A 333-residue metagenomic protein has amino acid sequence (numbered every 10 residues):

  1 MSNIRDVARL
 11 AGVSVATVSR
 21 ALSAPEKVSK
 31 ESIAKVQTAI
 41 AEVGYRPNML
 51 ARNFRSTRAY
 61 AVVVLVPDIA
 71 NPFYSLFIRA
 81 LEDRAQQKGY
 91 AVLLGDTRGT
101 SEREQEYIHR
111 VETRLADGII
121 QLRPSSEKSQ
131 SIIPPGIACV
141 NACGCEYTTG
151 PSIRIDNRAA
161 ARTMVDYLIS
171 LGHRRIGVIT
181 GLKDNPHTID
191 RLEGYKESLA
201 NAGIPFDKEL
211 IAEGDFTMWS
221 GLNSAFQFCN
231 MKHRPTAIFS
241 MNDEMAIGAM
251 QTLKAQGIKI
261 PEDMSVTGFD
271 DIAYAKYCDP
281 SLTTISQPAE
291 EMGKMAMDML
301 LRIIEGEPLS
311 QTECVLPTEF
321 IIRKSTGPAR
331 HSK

Functional and structural regions predicted by a protein language model:
M1, L10, E42, A80-K88 (+3 more regions): Bacterial carbohydrate/catabolite-sensing allosteric modules
M1-N3, A41-R79, K88, R98 (+1 more regions): N-terminal helix-turn-helix/winged-helix DNA-binding helices and compositionally similar short basic alpha-helical
M1-R58: N-terminal helix-turn-helix DNA-binding module of bacterial transcription factors
V15-R20, F54-A70, Y167, R175-L182: Short beta-strand segments enriched in small/hydrophobic residues
E42-N48, S101-E102, I120-P124, L222 (+1 more regions): Short gly/ser/thr-rich secondary-structure transition/capping motifs
D83-K128: Central regulatory/effector-binding core of bacterial HTH transcription factors
S129-G136: Acidic (Asp/Glu)-rich catalytic clusters
